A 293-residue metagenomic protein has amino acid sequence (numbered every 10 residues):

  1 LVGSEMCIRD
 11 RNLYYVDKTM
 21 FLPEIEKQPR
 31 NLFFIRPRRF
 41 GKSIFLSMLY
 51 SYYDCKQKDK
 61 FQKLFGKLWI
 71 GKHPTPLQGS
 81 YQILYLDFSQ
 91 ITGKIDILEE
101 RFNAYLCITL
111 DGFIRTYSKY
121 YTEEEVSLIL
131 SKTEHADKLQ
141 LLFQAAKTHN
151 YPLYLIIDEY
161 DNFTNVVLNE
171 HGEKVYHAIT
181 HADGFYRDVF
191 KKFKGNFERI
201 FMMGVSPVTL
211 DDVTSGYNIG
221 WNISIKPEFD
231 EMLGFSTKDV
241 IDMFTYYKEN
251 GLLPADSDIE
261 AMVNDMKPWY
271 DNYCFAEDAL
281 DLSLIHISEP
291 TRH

Functional and structural regions predicted by a protein language model:
L1-I8, E289-R292: Short, small-residue-biased leader/transition segments that mark boundaries at the very start of proteins
S4-E5, R9-Y53, Q57, Q62-I70: Walker A/P-loop-proximal flanking segment of P-loop NTPase domains
K58, Q62-G112: P-loop NTPase motor core
V126-L141: Short glycine-rich substrate-engagement loop in P-loop NTPases that contacts/grips substrate
L142-A146, Y176-E198: Substrate-engagement module of ASCE P-loop NTPases
N150-Y176: Conserved P-loop NTPase "ATPase switch" module shared by AAA+ and STAND
I156, R199-V205: Structural recognition of the conserved hydrophobic beta-strand(s) that form the central parallel beta-sheet of P-loop
T209-G216, I223-S288: Amphipathic alpha-helical segments of the small helical/lid subdomains adjacent to P-loop NTPase cores
